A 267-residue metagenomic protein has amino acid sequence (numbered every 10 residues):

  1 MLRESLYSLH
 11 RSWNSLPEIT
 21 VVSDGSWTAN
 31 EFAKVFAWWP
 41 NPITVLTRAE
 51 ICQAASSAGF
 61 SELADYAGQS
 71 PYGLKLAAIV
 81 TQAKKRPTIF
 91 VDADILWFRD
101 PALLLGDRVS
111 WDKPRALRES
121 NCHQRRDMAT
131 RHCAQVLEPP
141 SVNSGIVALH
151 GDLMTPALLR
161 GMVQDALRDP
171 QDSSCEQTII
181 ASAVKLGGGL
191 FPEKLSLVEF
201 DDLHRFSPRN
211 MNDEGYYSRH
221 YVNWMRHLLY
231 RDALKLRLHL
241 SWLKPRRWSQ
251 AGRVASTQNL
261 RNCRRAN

Functional and structural regions predicted by a protein language model:
M1, G25-A33: Short, charged/polar "capping" segments at the starts of alpha-helices and the immediately preceding loops
S8-L16: Short, acidic, metal-binding catalytic loop of nucleotide-sugar glycosyltransferases
E18-G25, L117-R118: Short internal beta-strands
F32, F36-Q82: Active-site-proximal specificity loops/subdomain of glycosyltransferases
I51, P71, K75-C122: GT-A fold catalytic core of metal-dependent nucleotide-sugar glycosyltransferases, centered on the diacidic
P101-D165: Conserved catalytic core of nucleotide-sugar-dependent glycosyltransferases
P139-W224: Catalytic core and acceptor-binding pocket of nucleotide-sugar-dependent glycosyltransferases
P208-N267: Long, low-complexity C-terminal extensions of enzymes
